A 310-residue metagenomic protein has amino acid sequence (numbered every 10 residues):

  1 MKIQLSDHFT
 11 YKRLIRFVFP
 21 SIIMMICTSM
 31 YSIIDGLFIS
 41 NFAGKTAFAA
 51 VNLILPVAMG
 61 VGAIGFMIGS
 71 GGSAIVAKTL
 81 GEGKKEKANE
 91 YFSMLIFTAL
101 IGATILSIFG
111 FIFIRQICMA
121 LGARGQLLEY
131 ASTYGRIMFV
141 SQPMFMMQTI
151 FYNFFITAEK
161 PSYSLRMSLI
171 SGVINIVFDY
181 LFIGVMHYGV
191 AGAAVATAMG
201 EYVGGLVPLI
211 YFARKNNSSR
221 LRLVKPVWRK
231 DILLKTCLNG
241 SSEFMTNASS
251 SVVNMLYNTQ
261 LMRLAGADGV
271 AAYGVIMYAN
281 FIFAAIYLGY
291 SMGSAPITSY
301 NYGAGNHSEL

Functional and structural regions predicted by a protein language model:
M1-V18, V76-S141, H187-G240, T298-L310: Short alpha-helical transmembrane segments in multi-pass integral membrane proteins
D7-I26, G135-F139, S162-L169, V207-I210 (+4 more regions): Hydrophobic faces of transmembrane alpha-helices in multi-pass small-molecule transporters and flippases across diverse
R13-S73, L238-M262: Signature of the first transmembrane helix
V18, M25, N52-L55, A99 (+7 more regions): Residue-level recognition of transmembrane alpha-helices in multi-pass small-molecule transporters/permeases
M30-F48, C118-G125, L181-Y188, F244 (+2 more regions): Helix-terminus/linker motif at the lipid-water interface of multi-pass membrane proteins
M30-I33, L37, I64, T104-R115 (+8 more regions): Membrane-embedded alpha-helical segments of multi-pass transporters/permeases
F48-I108, F145-S164, A272-L310: Small-residue-rich hydrophobic transmembrane alpha-helices
R115, V140-Q148, Y152-I156, P161-P208: Helix-loop-helix hairpin linking two adjacent transmembrane segments in secondary transporters
